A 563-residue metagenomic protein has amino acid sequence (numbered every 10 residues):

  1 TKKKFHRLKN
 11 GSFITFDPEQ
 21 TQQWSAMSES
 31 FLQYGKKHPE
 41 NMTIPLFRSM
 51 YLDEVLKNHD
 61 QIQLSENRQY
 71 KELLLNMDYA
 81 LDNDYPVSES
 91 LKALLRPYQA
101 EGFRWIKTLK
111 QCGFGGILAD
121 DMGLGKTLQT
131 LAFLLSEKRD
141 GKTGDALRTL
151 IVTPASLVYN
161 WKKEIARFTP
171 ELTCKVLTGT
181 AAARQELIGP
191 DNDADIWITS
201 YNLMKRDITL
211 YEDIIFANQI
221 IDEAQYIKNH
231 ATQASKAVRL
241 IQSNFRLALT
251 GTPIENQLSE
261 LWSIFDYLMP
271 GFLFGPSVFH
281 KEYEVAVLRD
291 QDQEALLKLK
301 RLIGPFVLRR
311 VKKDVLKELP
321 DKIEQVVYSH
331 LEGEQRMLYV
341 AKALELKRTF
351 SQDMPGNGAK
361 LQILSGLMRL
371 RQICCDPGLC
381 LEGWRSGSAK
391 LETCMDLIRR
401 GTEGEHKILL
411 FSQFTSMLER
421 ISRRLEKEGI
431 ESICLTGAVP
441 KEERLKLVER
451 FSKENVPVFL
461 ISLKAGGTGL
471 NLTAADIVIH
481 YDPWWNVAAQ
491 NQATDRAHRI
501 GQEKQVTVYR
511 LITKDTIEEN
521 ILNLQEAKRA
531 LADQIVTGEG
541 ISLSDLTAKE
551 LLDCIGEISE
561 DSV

Functional and structural regions predicted by a protein language model:
T1-L75, L261, F350, V563: Charged, low-complexity intrinsically disordered regions
Q61-D292, K298-V563: ASCE P-loop NTPase motor core, strongest for the SF2 helicase catalytic module
